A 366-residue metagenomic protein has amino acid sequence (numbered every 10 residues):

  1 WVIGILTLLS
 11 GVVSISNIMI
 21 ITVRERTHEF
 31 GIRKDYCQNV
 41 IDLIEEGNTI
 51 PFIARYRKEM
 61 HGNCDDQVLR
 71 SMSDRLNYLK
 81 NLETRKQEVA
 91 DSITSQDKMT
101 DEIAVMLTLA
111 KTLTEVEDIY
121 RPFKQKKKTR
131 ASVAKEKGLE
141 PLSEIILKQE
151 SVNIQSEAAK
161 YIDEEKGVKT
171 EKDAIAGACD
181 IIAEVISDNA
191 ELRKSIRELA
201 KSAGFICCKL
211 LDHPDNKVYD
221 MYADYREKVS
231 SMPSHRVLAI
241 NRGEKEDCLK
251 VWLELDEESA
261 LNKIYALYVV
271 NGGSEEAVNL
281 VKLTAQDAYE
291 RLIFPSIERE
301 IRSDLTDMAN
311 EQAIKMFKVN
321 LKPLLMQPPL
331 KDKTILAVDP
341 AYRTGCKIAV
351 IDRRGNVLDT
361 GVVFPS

Functional and structural regions predicted by a protein language model:
W1-R26: Hydrophobic alpha-helical transmembrane segments of multi-pass inner-membrane transport and secretion
T7, T27, L43, A134 (+1 more regions): Short glycine- and Lys/Arg-enriched binding-loop motifs that mark or flank ligand-binding interfaces
I20-I21, D42-L43, L109: Short alpha-helical segment immediately N-terminal to, or the first helix within, an HTH/HTH-like DNA-binding domain
F30: Conserved phosphate/oxyanion-binding catalytic-loop motifs
R33, C37-Q67: N-terminal cofactor/phosphate-binding cores enriched in small/glycine residues, especially glycine-rich loops such as
F52, V68-S71, L82-A337, R343-S366: Duplex nucleic acid-engaging cores and interfaces of nucleic-acid transaction enzymes
E59-N81: Alpha-helical death-domain superfamily interaction modules
